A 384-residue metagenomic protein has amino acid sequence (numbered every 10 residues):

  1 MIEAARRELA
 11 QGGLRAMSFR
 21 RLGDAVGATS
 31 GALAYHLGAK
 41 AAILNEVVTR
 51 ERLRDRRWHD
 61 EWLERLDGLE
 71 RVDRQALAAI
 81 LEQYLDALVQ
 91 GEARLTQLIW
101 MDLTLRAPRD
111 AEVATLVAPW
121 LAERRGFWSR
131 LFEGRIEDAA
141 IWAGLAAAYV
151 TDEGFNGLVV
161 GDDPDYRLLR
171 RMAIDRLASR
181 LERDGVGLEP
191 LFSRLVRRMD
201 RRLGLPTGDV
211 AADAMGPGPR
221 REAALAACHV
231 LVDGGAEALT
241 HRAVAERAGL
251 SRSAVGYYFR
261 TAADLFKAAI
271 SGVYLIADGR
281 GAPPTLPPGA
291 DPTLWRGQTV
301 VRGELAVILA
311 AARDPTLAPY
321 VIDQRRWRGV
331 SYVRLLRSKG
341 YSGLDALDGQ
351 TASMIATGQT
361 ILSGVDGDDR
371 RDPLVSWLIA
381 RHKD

Functional and structural regions predicted by a protein language model:
M1-R21, A25-A28, T49, D200-R202 (+1 more regions): Short, amphipathic alpha-helix enriched in basic
E8, D55, Q97-A107, V117 (+5 more regions): Short, structured motif recognition centered on aromatic/hydrophobic residues
A10-E46, V230-D264, A268: Helix-turn-helix
E46, R57-L95, A146, G279-L305: Hydrophobic alpha-helical connector segments
T49-D55, S271-A277, P283: Short, basic, alpha-helical segments at the C-terminal edge of helix-turn-helix-like DNA-binding modules
E92-M101, L105-G134, G297-L305, P315-G340: Amphipathic alpha-helical packing segments from all-alpha helical-bundle domains
R106, L225-D233, R247, A254-Y258 (+3 more regions): Long compositionally biased, domain-poor regions of proteins
A114, A118, E133-V196, A212 (+2 more regions): Hydrophobic/aromatic-rich alpha-helical bundle segments in the mid-to-C-terminal region
